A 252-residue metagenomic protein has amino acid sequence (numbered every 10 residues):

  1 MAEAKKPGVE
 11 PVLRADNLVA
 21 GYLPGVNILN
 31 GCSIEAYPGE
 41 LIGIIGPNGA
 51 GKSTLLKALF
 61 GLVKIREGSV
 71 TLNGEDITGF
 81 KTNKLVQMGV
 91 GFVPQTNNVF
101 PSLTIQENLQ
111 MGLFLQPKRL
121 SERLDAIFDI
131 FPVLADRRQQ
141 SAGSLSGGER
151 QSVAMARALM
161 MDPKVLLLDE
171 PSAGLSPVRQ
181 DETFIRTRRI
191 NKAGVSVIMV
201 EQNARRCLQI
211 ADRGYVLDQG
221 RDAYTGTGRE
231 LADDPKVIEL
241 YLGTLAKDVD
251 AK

Functional and structural regions predicted by a protein language model:
A2-K252: Glycine-rich phosphate-binding loops of nucleotide-dependent enzymes
